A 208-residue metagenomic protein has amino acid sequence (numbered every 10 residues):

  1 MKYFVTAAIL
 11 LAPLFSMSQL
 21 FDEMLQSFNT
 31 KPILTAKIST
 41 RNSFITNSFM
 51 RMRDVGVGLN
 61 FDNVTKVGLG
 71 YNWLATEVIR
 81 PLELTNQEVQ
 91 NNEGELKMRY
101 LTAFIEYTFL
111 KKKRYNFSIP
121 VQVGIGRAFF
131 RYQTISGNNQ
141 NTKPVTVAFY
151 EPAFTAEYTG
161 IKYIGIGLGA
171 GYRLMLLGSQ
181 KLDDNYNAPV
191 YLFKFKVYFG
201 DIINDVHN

Functional and structural regions predicted by a protein language model:
M1-M24: Bacterial Sec-dependent N-terminal signal peptides
S18-V67, K196-N208: Short glycine/proline- and aromatic-enriched beta-strand/turn motifs that initiate or cap beta-hairpins
P32-I38, V67-L69, L101-A103, F117-V123 (+3 more regions): Transmembrane beta-strands of outer-membrane beta-barrel proteins
P32-L34, F49-R53, K97-L101, Y115 (+2 more regions): Residues that define the transmembrane beta-barrel architecture of outer-membrane proteins
T40-F44, Y71-E77, V123-F129, Y172-L176 (+1 more regions): Transmembrane beta-strands of outer-membrane beta-barrel pores
S48-M50, R80-T85, F129-N138, G178-N185 (+1 more regions): Outer-membrane beta-barrel translocator domains and adjoining extracellular loop/strand segments of Gram-negative
V64-G137, Y158-G160: Gram-negative (and chloroplast) outer-membrane scaffold detector with strong preference for beta-barrel transmembrane
T155-N208: Predominantly the C-terminal beta-signal and adjacent terminal strand-loop region of outer-membrane beta-barrel
